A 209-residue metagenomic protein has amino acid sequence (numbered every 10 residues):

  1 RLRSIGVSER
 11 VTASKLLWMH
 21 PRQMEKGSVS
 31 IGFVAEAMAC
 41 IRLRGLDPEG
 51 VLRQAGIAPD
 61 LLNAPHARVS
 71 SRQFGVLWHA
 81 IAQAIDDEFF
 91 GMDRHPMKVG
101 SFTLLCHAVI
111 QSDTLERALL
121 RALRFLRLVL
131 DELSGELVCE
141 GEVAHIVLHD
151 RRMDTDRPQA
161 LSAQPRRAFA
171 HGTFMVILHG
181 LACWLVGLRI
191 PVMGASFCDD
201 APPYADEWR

Functional and structural regions predicted by a protein language model:
R3, V7-R151, P203-Y204: N-terminal low-complexity or simple alpha-helical regulatory segments that function as activation/interaction modules
L115-R209: Alpha-helical bundle regulatory/interaction domains
